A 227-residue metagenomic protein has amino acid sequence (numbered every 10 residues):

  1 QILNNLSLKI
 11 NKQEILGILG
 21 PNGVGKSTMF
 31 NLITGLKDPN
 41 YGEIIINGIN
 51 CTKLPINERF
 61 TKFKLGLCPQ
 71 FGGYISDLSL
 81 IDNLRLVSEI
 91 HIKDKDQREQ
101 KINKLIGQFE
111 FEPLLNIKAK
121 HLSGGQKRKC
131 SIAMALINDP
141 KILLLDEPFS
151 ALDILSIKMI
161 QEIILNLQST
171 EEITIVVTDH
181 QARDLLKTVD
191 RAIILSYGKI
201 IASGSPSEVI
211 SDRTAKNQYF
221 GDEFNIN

Functional and structural regions predicted by a protein language model:
L19-P21: The feature captures the beta-strand-to-loop junction immediately N-terminal to the Walker
T34: Helix-to-loop junction immediately C-terminal to a conserved catalytic motif
G42-N50, F60-K62: Conserved ABC transporter NBD signature motif
L78-E89: Q-loop/switch helix immediately C-terminal to the Walker
R85, Q97-L114, L165: Conserved ABC ATPase "signature" region
K118-L122: Conserved ABC ATPase signature
